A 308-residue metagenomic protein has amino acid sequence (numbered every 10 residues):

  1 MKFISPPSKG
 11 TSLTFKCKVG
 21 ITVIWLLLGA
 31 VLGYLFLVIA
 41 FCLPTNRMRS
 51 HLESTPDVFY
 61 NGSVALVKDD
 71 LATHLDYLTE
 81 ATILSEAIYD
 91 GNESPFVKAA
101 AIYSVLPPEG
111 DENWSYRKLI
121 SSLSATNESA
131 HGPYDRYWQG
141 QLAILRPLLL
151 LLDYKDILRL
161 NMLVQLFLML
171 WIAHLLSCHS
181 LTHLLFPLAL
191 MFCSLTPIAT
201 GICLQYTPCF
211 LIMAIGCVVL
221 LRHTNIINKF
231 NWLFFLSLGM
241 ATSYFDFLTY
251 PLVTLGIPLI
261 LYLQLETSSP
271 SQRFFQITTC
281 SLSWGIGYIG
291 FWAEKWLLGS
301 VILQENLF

Functional and structural regions predicted by a protein language model:
M1-A40: Start-transfer (signal-anchor) and selected internal transmembrane alpha helices of multi-pass inner/ER membrane
K18-V23, I227-F230, S268-L282: Membrane-interfacial entry segments at the cytosolic side of transmembrane helices
Y60-Y134: Interfacial juxtamembrane loops and adjacent helix segments that form the catalytic/substrate-binding surfaces
Y137-L145, L248-Y250, T279-F308: Transmembrane catalytic cores of multi-pass membrane glycosyltransferases and polysaccharide-assembly enzymes
W138, H179, M191-F230, Y244-Y250: Membrane-interface micro-motifs in multi-pass membrane enzymes
A143-N161: Juxtamembrane segments of multi-pass membrane glycosylation machinery that transfer sugars from lipid-linked donors
M162-F186: Transmembrane-helix motifs of polytopic, lipid-linked glycan transferases
N231-P258, Q276-G290: Membrane-interface alpha helices of multi-pass inner-membrane proteins
